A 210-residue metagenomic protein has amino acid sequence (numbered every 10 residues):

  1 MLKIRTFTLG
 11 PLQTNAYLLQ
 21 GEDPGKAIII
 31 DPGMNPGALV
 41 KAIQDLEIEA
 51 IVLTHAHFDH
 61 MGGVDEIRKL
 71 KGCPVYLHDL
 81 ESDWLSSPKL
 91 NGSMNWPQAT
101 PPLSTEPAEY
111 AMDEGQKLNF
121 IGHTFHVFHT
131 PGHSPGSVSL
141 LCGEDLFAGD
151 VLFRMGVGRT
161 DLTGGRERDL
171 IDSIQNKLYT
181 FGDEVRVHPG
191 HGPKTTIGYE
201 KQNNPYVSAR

Functional and structural regions predicted by a protein language model:
M1-K3, I121-T124: Conserved N-terminal entry element of GNAT/NAT acetyltransferase domains
M1-L46, S139-G149: Conserved beta-strand hairpin/beta-sheet module of binuclear metal-dependent hydrolase folds, prominently
F7-L9, P107-E109, H129-P131: Short Gly/Pro-enriched turn/cap motifs at secondary-structure boundaries
I29-I30, E49-A56, V75-H78, H129-G132 (+2 more regions): Active-site neighborhood of phospho(di)ester-bond hydrolases with catalytic His/Asp-centered motifs
M34-H123, Q202-A209: Active-site HxH/HxHxD metal-binding segment of metal-dependent hydrolases
N91-M94, T124-R210: Metallo-beta-lactamase
